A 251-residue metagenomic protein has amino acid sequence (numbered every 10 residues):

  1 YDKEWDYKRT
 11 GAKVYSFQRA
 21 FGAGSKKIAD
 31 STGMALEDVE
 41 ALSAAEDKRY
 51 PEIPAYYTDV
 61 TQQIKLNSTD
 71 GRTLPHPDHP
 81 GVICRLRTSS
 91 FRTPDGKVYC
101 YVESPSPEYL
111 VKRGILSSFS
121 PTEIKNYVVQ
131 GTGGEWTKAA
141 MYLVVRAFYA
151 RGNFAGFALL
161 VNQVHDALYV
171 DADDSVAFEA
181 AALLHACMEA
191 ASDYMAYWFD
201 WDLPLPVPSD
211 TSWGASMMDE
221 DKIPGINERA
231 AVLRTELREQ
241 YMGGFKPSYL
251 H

Functional and structural regions predicted by a protein language model:
Y1-H251: Conserved catalytic core of nucleotide polymerization and phosphodiester-bond processing enzymes
